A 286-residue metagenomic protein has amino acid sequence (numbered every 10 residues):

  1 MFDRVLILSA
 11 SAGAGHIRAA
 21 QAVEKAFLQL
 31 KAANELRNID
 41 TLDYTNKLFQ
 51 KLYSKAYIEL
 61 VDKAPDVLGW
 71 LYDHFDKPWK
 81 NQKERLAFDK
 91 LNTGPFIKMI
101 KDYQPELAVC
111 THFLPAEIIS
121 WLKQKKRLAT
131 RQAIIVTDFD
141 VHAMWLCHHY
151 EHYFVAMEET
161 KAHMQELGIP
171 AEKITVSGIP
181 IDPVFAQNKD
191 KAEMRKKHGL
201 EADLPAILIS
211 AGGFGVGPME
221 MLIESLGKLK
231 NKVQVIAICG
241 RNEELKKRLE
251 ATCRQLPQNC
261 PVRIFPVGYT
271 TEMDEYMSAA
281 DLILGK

Functional and structural regions predicted by a protein language model:
A20, I100, Q104-E106: Proline-aspartate-enriched helix->loop->beta-strand connector
A22-M99: Conserved N-terminal ligand/cofactor-binding loop architecture of enzyme catalytic domains
I100, R127-L128, A143-H152: A conserved, positively charged/aromatic
L107-T111, A116, S120-D138: Active-site proximal beta-strand in glycosyltransferases
T111, T137, V155-M157, K286: Replace "coordinates the UDP/GDP/TDP-sugar" with "coordinates nucleotide-activated sugar donors
E151-A206, S210-G213: A nucleotide-sugar donor-handling region in carbohydrate enzymes
K191-E193, E201-A279: Donor-nucleotide binding loops and adjacent catalytic segments primarily of GT-B fold Leloir glycosyltransferases
S278-K286: Acidic donor-binding loop of glycosyltransferase active sites
